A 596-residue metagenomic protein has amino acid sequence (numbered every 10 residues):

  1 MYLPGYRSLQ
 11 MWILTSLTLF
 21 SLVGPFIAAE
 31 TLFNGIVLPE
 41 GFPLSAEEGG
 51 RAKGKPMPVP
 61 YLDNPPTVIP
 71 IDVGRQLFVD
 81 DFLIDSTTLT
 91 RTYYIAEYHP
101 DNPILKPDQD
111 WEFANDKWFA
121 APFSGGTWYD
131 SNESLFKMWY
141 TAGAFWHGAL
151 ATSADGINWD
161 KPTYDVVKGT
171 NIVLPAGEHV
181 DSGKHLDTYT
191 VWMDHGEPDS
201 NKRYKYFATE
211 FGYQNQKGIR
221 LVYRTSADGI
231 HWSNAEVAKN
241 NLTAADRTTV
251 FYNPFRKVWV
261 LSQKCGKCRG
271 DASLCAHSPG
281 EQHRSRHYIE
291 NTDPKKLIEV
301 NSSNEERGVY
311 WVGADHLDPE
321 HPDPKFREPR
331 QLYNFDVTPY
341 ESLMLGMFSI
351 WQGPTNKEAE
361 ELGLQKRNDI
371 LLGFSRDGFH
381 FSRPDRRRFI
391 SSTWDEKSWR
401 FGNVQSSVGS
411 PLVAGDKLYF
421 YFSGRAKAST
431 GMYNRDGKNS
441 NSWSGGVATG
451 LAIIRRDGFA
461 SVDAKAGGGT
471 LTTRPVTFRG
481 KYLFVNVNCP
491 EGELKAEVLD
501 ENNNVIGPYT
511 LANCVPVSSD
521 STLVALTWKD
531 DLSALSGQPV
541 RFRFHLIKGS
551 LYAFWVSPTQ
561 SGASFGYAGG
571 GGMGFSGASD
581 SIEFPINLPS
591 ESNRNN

Functional and structural regions predicted by a protein language model:
M1, T18, N434-K438: Charged, low-complexity surface segments at secondary-structure and domain boundaries
M1-S8: N-terminal secretory signal peptides that target proteins for export/translocation
P4, S16, F26, P175-A176: Compositionally biased, intrinsically disordered low-complexity segments
R7, L14, R594-N596: Enriched but not universal
W12-G24: Bacterial N-terminal signal peptides
A29-N596: Carbohydrate-active catalytic/glycan-binding domains of CAZyme proteins, especially the secreted or lumenal ectodomains
